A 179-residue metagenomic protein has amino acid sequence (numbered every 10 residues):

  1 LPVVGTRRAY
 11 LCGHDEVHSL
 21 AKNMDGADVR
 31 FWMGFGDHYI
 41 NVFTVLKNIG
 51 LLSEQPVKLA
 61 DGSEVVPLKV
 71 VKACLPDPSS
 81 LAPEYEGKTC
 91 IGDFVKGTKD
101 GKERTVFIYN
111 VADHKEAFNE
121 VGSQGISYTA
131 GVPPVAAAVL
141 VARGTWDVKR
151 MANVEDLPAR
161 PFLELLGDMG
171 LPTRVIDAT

Functional and structural regions predicted by a protein language model:
L1-T179: C-terminal catalytic/substrate-binding lobe primarily of soluble NAD(P)-dependent oxidoreductases
